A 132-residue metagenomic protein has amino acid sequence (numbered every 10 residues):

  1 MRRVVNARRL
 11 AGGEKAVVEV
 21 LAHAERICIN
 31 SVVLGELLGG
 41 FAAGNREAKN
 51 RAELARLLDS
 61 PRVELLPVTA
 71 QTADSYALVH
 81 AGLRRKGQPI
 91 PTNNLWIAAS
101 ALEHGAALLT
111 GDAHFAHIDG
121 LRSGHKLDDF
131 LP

Functional and structural regions predicted by a protein language model:
M1-I29, F41-R56: Short, well-structured N-terminal submotif of metal-dependent ribonuclease cores
R8, F41, H80, D119-R122: Short, flexible helix/strand-to-coil boundary loops that buttress conserved ligand/catalytic motifs in alpha/beta
R26, R62-E64, R122: Conserved beta-strand segments of alpha/beta enzyme cores
N30-V33, G111: A secondary-structure boundary/capping signal
G44-A48, L83-R84, H125-D129: Short, hinge-like loop/turn segments at secondary-structure boundaries
E64-L109: Active-site neighborhoods of divalent-metal-dependent phosphate/nucleic-acid chemistry enzymes
A98, L102-P132: Acidic, PIN/NYN-like endoribonuclease modules and their adjacent C-terminal/linker elements
